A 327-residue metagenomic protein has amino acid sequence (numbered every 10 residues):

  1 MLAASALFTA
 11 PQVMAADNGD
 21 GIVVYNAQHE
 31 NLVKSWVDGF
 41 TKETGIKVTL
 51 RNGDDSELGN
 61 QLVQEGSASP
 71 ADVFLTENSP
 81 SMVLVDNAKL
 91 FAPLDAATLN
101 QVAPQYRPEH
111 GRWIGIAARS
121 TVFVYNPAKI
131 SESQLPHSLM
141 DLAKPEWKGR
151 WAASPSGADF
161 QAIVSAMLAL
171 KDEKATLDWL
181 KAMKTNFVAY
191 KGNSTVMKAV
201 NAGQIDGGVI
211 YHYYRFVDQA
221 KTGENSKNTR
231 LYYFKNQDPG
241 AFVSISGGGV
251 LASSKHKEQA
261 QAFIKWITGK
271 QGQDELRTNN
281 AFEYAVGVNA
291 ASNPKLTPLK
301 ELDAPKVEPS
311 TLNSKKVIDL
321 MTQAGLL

Functional and structural regions predicted by a protein language model:
V13-V23, T41-T44, K144-K148: Immediate post-signal peptide segment of exported/extracytoplasmic ligand-binding proteins
D17-W36, R51, S246: Extracytoplasmic "Venus flytrap"
A27-K34, S56-E57, P70-I205, P239: Extracytoplasmic ligand-binding site segments that recognize negatively charged/polar headgroups
P80-L84, G207-N228: A ligand-binding cleft/hinge motif common to bilobed small-molecule-binding domains
R119, L180-M183, V188-Y190, N225-A252: Periplasmic-binding protein-like
V122-K129, L168, V243-H256, E275: A bilobed periplasmic-binding-protein/Venus flytrap-type ligand-binding module shared by bacterial periplasmic
W147-S154, W266-V288: Periplasmic-binding protein-like
E173, A281-L327: An extracytoplasmic/periplasmic, membrane-proximal ligand-sensing/linker region
